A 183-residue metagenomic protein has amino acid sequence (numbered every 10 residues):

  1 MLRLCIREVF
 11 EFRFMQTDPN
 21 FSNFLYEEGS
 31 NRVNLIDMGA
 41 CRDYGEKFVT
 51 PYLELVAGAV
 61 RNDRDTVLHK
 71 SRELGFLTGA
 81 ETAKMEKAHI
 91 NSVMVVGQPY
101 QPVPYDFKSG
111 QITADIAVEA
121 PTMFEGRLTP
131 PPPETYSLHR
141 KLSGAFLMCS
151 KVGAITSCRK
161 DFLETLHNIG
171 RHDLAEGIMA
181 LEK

Functional and structural regions predicted by a protein language model:
M1-M15, T135: ATP-dependent phospho-/nucleotidyl transfer catalytic cores
Q16, F21: Histidine-centered phosphotransfer motif of kinases
S22-Y26: Hydrophobic residue at the +6 position relative to the catalytic HRD Asp in the kinase catalytic loop
E27-K183: Helix-rich C-lobe and terminal helical cap/extension of kinase-like folds
